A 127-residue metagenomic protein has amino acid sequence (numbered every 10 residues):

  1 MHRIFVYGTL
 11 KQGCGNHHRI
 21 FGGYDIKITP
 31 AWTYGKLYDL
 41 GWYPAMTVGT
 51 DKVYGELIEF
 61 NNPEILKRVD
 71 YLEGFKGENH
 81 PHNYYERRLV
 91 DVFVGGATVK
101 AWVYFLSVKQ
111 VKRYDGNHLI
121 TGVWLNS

Functional and structural regions predicted by a protein language model:
M1-S127: Glycine-aromatic micro-motifs
